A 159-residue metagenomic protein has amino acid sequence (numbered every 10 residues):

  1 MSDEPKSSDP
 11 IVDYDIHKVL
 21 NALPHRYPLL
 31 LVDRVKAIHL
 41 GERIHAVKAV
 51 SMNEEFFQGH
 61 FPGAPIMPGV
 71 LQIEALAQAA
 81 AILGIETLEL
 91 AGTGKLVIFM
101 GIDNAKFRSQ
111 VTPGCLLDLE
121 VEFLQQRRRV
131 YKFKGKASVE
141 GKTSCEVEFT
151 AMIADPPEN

Functional and structural regions predicted by a protein language model:
M1-V32, A37: N-terminal leader/capping segments at the start of a protein or of a new domain
E4-D13, A80-D118, S144-E146, A151-M152: Hydrophobic beta-strand-centered segment that forms part of the acyl-chain substrate-binding groove
L20, G63, F107-S109: Beta-strand-rich interaction surfaces with strong enrichment in secreted/lumenal proteins
P24-M67, Q72: Catalytic strand-loop segment that frames the active site of acyl-thioester-processing enzymes
V35, G101-E140: Hydrophobic beta-sheet segments that form the core/acyl-binding groove of ACP/CoA-dependent acyl-chain-processing
V35, M67-A91: Active-site helix/loop of acyl-thioester processing domains in fatty-acid/polyketide metabolism, spanning hotdog-fold
E42, A49-S51, T112-E120, C145-E146 (+1 more regions): Terminal leader/tail segments of proteins
V130-K132, K136-E158: Mixed-charge, glycine-accented linear interaction segment located at domain edges/termini
